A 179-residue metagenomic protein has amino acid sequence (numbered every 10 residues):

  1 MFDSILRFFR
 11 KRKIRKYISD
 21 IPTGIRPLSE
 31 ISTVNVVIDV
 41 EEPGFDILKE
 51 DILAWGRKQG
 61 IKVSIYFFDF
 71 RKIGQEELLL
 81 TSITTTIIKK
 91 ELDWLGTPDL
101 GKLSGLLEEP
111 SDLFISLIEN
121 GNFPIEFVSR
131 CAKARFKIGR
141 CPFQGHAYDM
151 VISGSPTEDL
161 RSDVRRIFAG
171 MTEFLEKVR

Functional and structural regions predicted by a protein language model:
M1-R12: Helix-enriched interaction subdomains in cytosolic or periplasmic regions, typified by TIR/SEFIR signaling/NADase cores
K16-I21, T86-S104: Glycine-rich, highly charged phosphate/nucleotide-binding loops
P27-L48: Active-site donor-nucleotide binding/catalytic segment of nucleotide-sugar enzymes
E42-I61, I65: Histidine-anchored nucleotide/phosphate-binding helix
D112-I115: Structural motif
E119-N122: Short glycine-rich anion-binding loops that position phosphate/pyrophosphate groups of nucleotides and phosphorylated
E126-F143: A short, gly/pro- and small-residue-rich
H146-R179: Active-site-proximal region of nucleotide-activated glycan assembly enzymes, centered on histidine/acidic-rich loops
